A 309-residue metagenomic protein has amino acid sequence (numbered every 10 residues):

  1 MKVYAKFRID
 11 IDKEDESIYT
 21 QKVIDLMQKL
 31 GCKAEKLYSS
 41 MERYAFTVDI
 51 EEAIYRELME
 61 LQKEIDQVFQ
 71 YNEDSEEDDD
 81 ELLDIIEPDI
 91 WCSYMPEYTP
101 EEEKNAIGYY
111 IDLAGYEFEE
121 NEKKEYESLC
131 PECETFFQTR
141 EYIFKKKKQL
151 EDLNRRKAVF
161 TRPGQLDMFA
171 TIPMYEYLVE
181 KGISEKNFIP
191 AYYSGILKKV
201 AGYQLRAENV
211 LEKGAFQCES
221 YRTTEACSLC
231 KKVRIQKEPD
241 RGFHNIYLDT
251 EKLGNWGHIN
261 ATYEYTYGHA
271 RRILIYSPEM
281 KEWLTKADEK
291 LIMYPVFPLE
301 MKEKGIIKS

Functional and structural regions predicted by a protein language model:
M1-R43, G115, E120-E141, K145-Q149: Intrinsic low-complexity, intrinsically disordered regulatory regions enriched in Ser/Thr/Pro
V3, I9-I11, M27, L37-M41 (+3 more regions): Long, contiguous alpha-helical scaffold regions
I11-I90: An N-terminal, globular interaction/scaffold subdomain
D84-E120, I189-Q217: Short, charged low-complexity linear segments at domain edges
P100-L153, L211-G257: Cys/His-rich short segments
F118, R155-L166, T262-Y263, Y267-R271: Short, recurring structural edge motifs at helix starts
F160-R162, E176-E180, Y193: Glycine- and small hydrophobic-enriched segments that form the cores of compact globular domains
D167-Y175, L274-E279: Short coil/turn motifs at helix boundaries and re-entrant loops, enriched in small/polar and proline residues
